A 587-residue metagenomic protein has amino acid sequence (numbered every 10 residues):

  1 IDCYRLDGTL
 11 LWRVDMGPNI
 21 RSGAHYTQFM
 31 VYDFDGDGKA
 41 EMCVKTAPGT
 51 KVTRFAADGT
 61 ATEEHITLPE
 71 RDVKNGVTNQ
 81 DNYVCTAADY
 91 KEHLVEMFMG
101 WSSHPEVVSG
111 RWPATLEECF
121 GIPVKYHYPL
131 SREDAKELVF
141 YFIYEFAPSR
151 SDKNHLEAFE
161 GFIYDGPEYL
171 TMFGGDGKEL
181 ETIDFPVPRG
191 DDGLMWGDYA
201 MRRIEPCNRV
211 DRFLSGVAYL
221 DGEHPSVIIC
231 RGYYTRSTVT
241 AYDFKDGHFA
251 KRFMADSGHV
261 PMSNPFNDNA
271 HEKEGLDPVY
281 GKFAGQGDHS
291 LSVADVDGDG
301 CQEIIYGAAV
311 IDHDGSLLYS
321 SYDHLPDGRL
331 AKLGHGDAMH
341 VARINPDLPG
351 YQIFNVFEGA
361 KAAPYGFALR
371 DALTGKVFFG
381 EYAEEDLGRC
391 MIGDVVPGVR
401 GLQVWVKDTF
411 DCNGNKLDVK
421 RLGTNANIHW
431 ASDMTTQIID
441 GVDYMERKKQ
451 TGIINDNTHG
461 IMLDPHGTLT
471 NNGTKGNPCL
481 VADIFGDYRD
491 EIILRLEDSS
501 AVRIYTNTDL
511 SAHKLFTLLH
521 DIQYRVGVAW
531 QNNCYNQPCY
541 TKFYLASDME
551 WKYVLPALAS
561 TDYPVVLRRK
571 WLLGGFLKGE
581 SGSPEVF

Functional and structural regions predicted by a protein language model:
I1-L573, G579, F587: Beta-propeller-forming repeat regions
